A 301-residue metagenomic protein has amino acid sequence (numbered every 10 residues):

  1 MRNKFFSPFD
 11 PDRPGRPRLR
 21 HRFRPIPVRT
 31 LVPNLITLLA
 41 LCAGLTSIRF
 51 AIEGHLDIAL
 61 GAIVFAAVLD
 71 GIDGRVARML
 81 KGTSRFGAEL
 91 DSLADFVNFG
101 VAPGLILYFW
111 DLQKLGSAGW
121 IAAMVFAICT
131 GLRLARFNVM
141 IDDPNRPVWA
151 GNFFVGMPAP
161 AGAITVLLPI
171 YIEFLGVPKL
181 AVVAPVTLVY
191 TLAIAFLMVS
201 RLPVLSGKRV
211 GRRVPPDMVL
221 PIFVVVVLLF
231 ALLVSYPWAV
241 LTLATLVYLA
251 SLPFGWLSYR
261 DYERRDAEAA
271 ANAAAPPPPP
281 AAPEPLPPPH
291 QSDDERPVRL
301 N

Functional and structural regions predicted by a protein language model:
M1-G71, G255, R265, R299-N301: Topogenic membrane-insertion module of multi-pass membrane proteins
M1-H21, G151-N301: C-terminal membrane-associated helical module and adjoining short loops/tails
I26-N34, F86-A94, F153-V155, S206-M218: Short, amphipathic, aromatic/basic-enriched membrane-interface segments that mark the entry/exit of transmembrane
V32-T37, M79-F137: Multi-pass membrane catalytic core of lipid/isoprenoid biosynthesis enzymes
C42-T46, V101-G104, I222-A231: Hydrophobic, membrane-inserted alpha-helices
T46-G61, V97, V101-M124, L168-T187 (+1 more regions): Helix-coil boundary and interhelical linker segments in multi-pass alpha-helical membrane proteins
G71-M79, G131-V139, S200-P203, P253-R265: Juxtamembrane membrane-interface segments at transmembrane alpha-helix termini
D73, A77-F96, N145-M157: Juxtamembrane helix-capping/reentrant segments at transmembrane boundaries
